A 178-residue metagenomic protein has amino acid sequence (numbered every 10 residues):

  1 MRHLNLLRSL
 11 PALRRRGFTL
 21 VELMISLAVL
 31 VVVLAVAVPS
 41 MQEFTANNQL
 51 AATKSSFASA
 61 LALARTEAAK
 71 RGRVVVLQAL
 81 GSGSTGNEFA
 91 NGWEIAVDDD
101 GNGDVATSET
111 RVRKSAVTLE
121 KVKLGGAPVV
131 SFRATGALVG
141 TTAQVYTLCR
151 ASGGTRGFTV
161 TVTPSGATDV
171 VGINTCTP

Functional and structural regions predicted by a protein language model:
M1-F18: N-terminal leader/signal peptides at the extreme start of proteins
R16, E22-I25, A46: Internal alpha-helical transmembrane segments of multi-pass membrane proteins, especially GPCRs
L23-S40: Alpha-helical hydrophobic helix detector
Q42-V76: Membrane-proximal N-terminal amphipathic helix
V74-A134, D169-P178: Type IV pilin-like appendage domain
G86-N87, R150-G154: Short loop/turn motifs at secondary-structure junctions and domain boundaries
T142-A151: Right-handed beta-helix
G153-P178: Low-complexity, S/T/G/P-rich flexible repeat/linker segments used as non-globular hinges and stalks within
